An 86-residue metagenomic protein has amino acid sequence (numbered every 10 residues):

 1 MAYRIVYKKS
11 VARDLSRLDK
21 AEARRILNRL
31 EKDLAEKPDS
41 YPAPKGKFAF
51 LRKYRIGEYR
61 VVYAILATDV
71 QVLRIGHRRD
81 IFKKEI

Functional and structural regions predicted by a protein language model:
A2-V6, S10-R13, R17, A21-R24 (+2 more regions): Enriched for short, Lys/Arg-rich terminal
E31-R55: A short, surface-exposed loop/turn module that caps and links secondary-structure elements
Y59: ATP phosphate-binding glycine-rich loop
